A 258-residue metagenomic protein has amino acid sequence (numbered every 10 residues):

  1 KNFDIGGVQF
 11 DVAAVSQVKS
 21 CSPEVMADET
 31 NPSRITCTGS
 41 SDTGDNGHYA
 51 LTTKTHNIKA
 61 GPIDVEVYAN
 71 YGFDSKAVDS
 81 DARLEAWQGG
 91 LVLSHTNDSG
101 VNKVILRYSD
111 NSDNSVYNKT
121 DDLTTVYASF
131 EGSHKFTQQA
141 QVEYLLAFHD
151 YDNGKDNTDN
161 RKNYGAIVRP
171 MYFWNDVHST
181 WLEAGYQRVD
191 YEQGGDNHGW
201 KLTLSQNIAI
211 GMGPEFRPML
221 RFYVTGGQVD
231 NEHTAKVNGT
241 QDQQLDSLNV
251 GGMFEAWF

Functional and structural regions predicted by a protein language model:
K1-A69, V224-V229: Outer membrane beta-barrel
A13, L145, W181-E183, M219-Y223: Outer-envelope exported proteins of Gram-negative bacteria
E24-S41, A77-D79, S115-N118, N153-D156 (+2 more regions): Extracellular loop and loop/strand-boundary signature of outer-membrane beta-barrel proteins
K54-Y191, H198-L202: Detector for outer-membrane/organellar transmembrane beta-barrel domains, recognizing the amphipathic beta-strand
Q138-A140, G194, G213, G239-Q243: Short proline/glycine-enriched turn/loop segments at secondary-structure junctions
L204, D242-F258: Outer-membrane beta-barrel "beta-signal"
I210-R221: Outer-membrane beta-barrel biogenesis signature
R221-V237: Internal helix-turn-beta structural module
